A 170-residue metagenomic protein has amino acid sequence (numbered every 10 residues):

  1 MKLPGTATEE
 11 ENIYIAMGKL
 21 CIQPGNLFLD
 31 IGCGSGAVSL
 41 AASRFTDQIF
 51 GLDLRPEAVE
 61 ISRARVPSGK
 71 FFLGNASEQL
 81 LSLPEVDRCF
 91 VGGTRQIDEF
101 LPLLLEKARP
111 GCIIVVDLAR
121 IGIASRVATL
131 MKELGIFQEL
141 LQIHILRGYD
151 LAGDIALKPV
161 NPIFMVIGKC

Functional and structural regions predicted by a protein language model:
M1-P24, E57-A64: Class I SAM-dependent transferase core
G25-G34: Conserved class I S-adenosyl-L-methionine
L27, D47-Q48, I113, F137: Residues at the starts of beta-strands that form the adenosine-phosphate
S35-T46: Conserved SAM-binding loop of SAM-dependent methyltransferases across substrates and taxa, primarily the Class I
L52-L83, R88: S-adenosyl-L-methionine
D53-P56, Q96, A119: Short beta->alpha hinge that forms the Motif I/post-I loop of the SAM-binding pocket
Q96-L103: A short, conserved alpha-helix within the catalytic core of class I
L105-F164: C-terminal substrate-binding/active-site "lid" region of AdoMet-derived donor-dependent transferases
